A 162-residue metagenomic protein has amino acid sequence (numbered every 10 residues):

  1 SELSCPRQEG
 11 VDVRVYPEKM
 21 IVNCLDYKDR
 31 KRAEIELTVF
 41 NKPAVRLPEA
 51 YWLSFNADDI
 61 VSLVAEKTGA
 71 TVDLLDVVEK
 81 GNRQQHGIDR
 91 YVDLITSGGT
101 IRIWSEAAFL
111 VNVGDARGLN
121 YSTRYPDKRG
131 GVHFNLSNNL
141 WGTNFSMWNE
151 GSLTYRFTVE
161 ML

Functional and structural regions predicted by a protein language model:
S1-L162: C-terminal (or distal) subdomains of carbohydrate-active enzymes
